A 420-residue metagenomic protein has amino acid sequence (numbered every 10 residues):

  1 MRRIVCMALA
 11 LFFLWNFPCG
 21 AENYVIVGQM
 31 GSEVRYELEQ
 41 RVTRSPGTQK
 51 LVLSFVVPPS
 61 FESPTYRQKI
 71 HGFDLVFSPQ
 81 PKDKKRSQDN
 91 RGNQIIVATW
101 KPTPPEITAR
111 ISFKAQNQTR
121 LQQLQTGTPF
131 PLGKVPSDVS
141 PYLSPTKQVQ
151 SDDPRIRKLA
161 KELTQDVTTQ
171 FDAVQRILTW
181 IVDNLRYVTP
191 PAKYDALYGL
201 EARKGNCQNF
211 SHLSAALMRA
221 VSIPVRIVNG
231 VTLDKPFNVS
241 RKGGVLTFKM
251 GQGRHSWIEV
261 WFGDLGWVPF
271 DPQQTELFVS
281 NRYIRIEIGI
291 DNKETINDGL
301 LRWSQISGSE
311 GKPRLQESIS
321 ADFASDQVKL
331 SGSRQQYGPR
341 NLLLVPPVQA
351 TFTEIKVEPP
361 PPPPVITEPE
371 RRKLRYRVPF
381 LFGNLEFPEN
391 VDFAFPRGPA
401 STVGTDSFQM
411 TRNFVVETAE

Functional and structural regions predicted by a protein language model:
M1-I4: Positively charged n-region of N-terminal signal peptides that target proteins for export
C6-N16: Bacterial N-terminal signal peptides
A21-L121: Intrinsically disordered, low-complexity N-terminal segments that are enriched in acidic
P46-T48, P102-I107, T168, R219-P224 (+1 more regions): A short, structured loop/turn motif at beta-sheet edges
V57-P59, F113-N117, T128, N229-V231 (+1 more regions): A mature extracytoplasmic/lumenal domain signature
I107-N206, L213-A216, A220-V221: Secondary-structure boundary elements
H212-K312: Hydrophobic/aromatic-rich core segments of domains that either
N281-E417: Low-complexity, Gly/Ser/Thr/Pro-rich intrinsically disordered linker/tail segments
